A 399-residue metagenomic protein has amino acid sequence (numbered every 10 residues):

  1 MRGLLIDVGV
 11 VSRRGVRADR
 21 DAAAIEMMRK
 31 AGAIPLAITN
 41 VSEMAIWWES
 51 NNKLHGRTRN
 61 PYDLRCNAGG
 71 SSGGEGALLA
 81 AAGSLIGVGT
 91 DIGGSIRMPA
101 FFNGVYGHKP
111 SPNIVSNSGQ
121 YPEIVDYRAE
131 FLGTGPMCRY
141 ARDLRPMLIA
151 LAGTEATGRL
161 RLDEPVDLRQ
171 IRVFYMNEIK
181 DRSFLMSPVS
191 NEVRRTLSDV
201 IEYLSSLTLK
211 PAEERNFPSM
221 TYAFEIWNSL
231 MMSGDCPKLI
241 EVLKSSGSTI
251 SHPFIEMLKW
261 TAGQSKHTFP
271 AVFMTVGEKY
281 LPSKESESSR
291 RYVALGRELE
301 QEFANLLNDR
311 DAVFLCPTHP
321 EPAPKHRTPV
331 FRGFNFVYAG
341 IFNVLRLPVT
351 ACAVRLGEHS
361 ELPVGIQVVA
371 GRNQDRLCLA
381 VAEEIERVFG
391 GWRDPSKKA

Functional and structural regions predicted by a protein language model:
M1-G93, L307: Gly/Ser-rich catalytic/binding loops embedded in alpha/beta enzyme cores
V8-R14, S190, T328-R332, V368: Short glycine-enriched, charge-decorated loop/helix-capping segments at active-site entrances that position
G15-R17, R65-G69, R97, V125-R128 (+2 more regions): Short Gly/Pro-enriched turn/cap motifs at secondary-structure boundaries
E26, K30, A80-I179, S198-S206 (+6 more regions): Structural helix-boundary/capping segments
P35, P211-A212, V349: Hydrophobic beta-strand scaffold residues
V41-E43, I92-G93, P218-S219, P320-E321 (+1 more regions): Conserved beta-strand edge residues that scaffold enzyme active sites
S50-L54, F101-V105, I226-S233, F331 (+1 more regions): Short low-complexity, flexible loop/linker segments enriched in glycine and/or proline with clustered acidic
A150-G340, V344, N373, E384-A399: Amidase signature
